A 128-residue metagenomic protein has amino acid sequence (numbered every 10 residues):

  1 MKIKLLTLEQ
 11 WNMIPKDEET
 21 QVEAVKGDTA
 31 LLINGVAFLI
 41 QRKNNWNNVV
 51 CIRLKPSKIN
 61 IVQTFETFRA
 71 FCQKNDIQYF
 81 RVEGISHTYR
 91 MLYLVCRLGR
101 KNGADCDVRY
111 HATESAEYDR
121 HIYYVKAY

Functional and structural regions predicted by a protein language model:
M1-T20, A127: Short amphipathic alpha-helix that is part of the acyltransferase structural core
Q10, L54-I59: Short acidic, S/G/P-rich loop/turn micro-motifs used as interaction or catalytic elements
E23-G27, N34-W46: A conserved beta-strand-loop-helix scaffold within acyl/acetyltransferase catalytic domains
K43-P56: Conserved acetyl-CoA binding element of GNAT-fold acetyltransferases
S57-F71, Y93: Conserved acetyl-CoA-binding loop-helix of GNAT-fold acetyltransferases
R81-C96, E114-S115: Conserved beta-strand-loop-alpha-helix junction that forms the acyl-donor binding cleft
K101-H121: Conserved catalytic-core motifs of GNAT/GCN5-like acyltransferases
